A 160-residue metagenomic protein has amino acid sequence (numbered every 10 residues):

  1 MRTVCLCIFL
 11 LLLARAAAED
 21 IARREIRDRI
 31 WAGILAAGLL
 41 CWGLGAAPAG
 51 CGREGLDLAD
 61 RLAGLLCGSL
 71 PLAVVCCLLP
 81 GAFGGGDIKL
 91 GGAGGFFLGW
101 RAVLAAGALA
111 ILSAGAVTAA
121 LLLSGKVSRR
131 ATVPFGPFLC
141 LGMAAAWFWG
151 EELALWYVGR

Functional and structural regions predicted by a protein language model:
M1-R160: A membrane-topology feature that recognizes alpha-helical transmembrane segments and their immediate juxtamembrane
